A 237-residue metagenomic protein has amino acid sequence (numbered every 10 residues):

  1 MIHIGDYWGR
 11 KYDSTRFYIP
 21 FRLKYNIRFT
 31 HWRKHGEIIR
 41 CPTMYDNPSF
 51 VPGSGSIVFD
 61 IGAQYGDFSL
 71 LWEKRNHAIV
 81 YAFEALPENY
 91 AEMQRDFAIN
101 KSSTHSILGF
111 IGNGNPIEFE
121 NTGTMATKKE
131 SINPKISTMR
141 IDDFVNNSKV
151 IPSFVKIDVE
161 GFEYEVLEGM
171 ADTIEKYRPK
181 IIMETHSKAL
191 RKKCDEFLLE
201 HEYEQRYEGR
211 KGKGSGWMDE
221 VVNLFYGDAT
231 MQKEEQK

Functional and structural regions predicted by a protein language model:
M1-P87, A91-R95, S102-H105, N146-S148 (+3 more regions): S-adenosyl-L-methionine
H31-F59, H105-S106, G114-Y177, K188-F197: Short internal loop-to-helix segment that lines adenine-nucleotide cofactor pockets
A78-A82, D143-K237: Conserved acidic-Pro-Pro-aromatic motif
L86, D96, G112, S187: Residues in the short beta-alpha loop(s) of Rossmann-like NAD(P)-binding domains
A98-I99, T127: Short, conserved catalytic or adaptor-binding loops enriched in Gly and charged residues
